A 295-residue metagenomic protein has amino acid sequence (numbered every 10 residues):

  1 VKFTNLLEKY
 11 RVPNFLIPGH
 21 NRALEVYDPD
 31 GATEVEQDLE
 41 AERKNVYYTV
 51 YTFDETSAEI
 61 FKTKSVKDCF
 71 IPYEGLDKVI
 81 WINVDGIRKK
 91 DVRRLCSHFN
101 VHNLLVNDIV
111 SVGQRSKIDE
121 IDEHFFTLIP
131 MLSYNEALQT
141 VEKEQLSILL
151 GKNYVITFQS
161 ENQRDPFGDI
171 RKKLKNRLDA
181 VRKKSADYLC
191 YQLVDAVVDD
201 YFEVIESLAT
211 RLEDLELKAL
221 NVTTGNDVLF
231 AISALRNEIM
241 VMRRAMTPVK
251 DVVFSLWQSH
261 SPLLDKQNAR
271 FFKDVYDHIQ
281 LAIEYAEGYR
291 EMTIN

Functional and structural regions predicted by a protein language model:
V1-K266, F271-D274, H278-I283, G288: Peripheral, non-transmembrane regulatory/ligand-interaction domains of membrane transport proteins
E287-N295: Short, intrinsically disordered, charge-balanced linker/junction segments flanking boundaries in proteins
